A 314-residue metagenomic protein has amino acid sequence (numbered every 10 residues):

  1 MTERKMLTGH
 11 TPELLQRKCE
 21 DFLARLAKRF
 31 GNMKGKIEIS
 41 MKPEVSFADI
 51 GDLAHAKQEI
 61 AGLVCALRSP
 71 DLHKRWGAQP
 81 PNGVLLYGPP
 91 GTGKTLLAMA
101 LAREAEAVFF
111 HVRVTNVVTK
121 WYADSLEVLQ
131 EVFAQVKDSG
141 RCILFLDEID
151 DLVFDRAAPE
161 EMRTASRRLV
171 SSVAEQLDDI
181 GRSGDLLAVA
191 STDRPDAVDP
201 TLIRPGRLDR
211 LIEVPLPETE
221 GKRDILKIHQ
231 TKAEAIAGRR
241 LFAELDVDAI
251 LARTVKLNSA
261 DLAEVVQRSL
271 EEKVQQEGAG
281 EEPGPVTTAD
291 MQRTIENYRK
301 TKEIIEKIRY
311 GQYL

Functional and structural regions predicted by a protein language model:
M1-E59, V64-L67: AAA+ P-loop ATPase mechanoenzymes
T11-L14, K18-R29, D193-R207, E277-E282 (+1 more regions): A short, hydrophobic/aromatic-rich structural module that often spans a beta strand with its adjoining loop
K28-N32, S69-H73, C142, R182 (+5 more regions): Charged, solvent-exposed alpha-helical segments that act as regulatory interaction surfaces
I37-L251: Walker A/P-loop NTP-binding motif of AAA+ ATPase domains
I39, K74-W76, A252-E264, V274-L314: C-terminal engagement/docking regions of AAA+ P-loop ATPases
V247-D248, A263, Q267: Conserved terminal C-lobe alpha helix of the protein kinase catalytic domain
R268-E272: Amphipathic alpha-helical interface segments
